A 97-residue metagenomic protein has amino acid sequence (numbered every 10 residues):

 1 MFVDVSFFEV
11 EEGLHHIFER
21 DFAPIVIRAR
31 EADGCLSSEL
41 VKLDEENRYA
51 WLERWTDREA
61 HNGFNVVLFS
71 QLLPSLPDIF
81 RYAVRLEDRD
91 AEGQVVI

Functional and structural regions predicted by a protein language model:
F2, E39-A50, S70-I97: Glycine-rich beta-strand-turn "strand-cap" elements at beta-sheet edges
F2-E9, E39-N65: Short, well-ordered beta-strand segments in beta-rich or mixed alpha/beta enzyme and ligand-binding folds
E9-R20: Short, surface-exposed ligand-recognition loops at beta-strand->loop->(often short) alpha-helix junctions that present
P24-L36, R54-E87: An amphipathic, aromatic/His-enriched active-site/gating alpha helix that lines ligand/cofactor pockets
